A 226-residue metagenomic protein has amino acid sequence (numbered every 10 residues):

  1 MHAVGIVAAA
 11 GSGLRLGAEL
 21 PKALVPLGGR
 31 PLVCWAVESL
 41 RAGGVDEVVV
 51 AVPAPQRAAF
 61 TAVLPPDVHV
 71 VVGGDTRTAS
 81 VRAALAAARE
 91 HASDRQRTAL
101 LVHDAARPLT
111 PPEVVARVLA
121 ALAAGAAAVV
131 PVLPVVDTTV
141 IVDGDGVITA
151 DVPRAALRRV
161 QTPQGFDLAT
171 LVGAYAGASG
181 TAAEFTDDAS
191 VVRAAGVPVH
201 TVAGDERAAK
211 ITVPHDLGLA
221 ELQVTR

Functional and structural regions predicted by a protein language model:
M1-A59: N-terminal glycine-rich phosphate-binding loop and ensuing alpha1 helix
V4, T98-A99: Structural motif
V7, V33, A84, H103-D104 (+3 more regions): Residue-level signal for inorganic ion chemistry
L64-T98: Short phosphate-binding loop-to-helix
R77, A105-L109: Acidic metal-phosphate-binding loop of nucleotide-sugar-dependent transferases
Q96, T110-H200, R226: Conserved core of the sugar-phosphate nucleotidyltransferase
H200-R207: Catalytic beta-strand/loop signature of glycosyltransferases that borders the donor
A208-R226: Hydrophobic helical membrane-anchoring modules
